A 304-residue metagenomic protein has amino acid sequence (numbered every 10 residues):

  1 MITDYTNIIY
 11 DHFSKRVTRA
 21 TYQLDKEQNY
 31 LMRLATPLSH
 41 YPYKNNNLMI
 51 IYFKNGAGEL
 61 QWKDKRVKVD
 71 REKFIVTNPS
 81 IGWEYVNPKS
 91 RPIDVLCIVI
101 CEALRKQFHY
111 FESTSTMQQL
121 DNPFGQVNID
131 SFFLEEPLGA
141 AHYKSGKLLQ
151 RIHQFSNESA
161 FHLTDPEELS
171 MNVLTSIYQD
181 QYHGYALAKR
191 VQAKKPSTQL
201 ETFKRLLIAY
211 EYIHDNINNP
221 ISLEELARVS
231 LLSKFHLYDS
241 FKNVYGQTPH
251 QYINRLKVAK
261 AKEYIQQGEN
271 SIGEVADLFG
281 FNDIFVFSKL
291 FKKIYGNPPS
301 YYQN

Functional and structural regions predicted by a protein language model:
M1-D11: N-terminal presequences and immediately downstream first alpha-helices
I2, T18-V127, Q154-T164: N-terminal regulatory/effector-sensing and dimerization cores that precede helix-turn-helix DNA-binding domains
F108, V173-Q181, F241, I265: Hydrophobic recognition helices of helix-based DNA-binding modules
Q126-P196, E201-K204, I208: An amphipathic alpha-helical interaction segment
A140, E158-F161, D215-N218, Q267-S271: Alpha-helical structural elements of signaling/regulatory helical domains
S156-S159, I177, I213, I253 (+1 more regions): Hydrophobic residues in alpha-helical segments
Q179-G184, R190-L200, I208, Y212-V258 (+2 more regions): Basic/polar phosphate-binding segments, predominantly the helix-turn-helix DNA-binding elements of transcriptional
